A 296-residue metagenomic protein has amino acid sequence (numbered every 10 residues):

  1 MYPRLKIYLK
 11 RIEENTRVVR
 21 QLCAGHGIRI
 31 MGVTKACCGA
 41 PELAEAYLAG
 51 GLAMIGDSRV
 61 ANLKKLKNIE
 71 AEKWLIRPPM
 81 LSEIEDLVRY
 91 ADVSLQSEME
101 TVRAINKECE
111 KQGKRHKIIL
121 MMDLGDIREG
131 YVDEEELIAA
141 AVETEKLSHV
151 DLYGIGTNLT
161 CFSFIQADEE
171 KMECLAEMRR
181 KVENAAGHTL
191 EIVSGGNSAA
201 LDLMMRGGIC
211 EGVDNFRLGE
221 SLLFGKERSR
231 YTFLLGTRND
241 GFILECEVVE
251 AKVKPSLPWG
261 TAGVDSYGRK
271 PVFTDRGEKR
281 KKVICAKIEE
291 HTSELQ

Functional and structural regions predicted by a protein language model:
M1-I7, R11: Generic N-terminal amphipathic, Lys/Arg-enriched alpha-helix
P3-L5, E129, T157, F242: Flexible, active-site-adjacent loop/turn segments at secondary-structure boundaries
R4, V93, I284: Short aromatic/hydrophobic contact patches that present stacked aromatics for nucleic-acid/ligand binding
K6, I165-E169, L295: Charge-dense, low-complexity intrinsically disordered segments
K10-V18, C174-E177: A non-catalytic, amphipathic alpha-helix used as a structural packing/dimerization or gating element in enzyme scaffolds
V19-C23: N-terminal signal-anchor module of multipass membrane proteins
I28-E177, K181-A186: Active-site-proximal beta-alpha core segment in soluble small-molecule metabolic enzymes
E173-Q296: Active-site anion/phosphate-binding pocket segments in diverse small-molecule metabolic enzymes
